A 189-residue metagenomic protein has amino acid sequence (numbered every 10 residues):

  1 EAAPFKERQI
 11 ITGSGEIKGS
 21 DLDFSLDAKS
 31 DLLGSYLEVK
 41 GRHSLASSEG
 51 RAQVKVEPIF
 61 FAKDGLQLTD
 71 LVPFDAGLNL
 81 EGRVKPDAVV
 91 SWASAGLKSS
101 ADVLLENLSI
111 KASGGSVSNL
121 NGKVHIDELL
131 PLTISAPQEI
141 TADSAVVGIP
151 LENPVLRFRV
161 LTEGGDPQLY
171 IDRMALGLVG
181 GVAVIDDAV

Functional and structural regions predicted by a protein language model:
E1-K111, G122-V184, A188-V189: Extended amphipathic, helix-rich lipid-handling scaffolds
S113-G115: Short consensus segments that form the blades of beta-propeller domains, in both extracellular/periplasmic
N119: Active-site pocket-lining segments that scaffold enzyme catalytic pockets across diverse folds
